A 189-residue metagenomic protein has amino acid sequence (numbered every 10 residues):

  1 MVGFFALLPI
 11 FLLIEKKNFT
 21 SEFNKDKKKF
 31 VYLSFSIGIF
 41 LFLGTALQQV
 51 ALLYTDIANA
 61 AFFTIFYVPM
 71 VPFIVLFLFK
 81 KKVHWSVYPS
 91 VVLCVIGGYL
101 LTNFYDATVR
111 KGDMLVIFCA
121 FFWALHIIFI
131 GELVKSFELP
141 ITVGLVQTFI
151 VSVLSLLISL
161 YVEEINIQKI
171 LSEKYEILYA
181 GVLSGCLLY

Functional and structural regions predicted by a protein language model:
M1-F5, Q49-Y67, K111-F122, E173-G185: Structural signature of hydrophobic alpha-helical transmembrane segments
M1-L43, M70-I74, F122-F129, G144-E163: Transmembrane alpha-helices of multi-pass small-molecule transport proteins
F5, V83-N103, A120, S155 (+1 more regions): Hydrophobic transmembrane alpha-helices of multi-pass small-molecule transport proteins
F11, Y67-P89: C-terminal transmembrane-helix exit sites in multi-pass transporters
K17-A58, F63-T64, L100, G181-Y189: Specific transmembrane alpha-helical segments of multi-pass solute transporters/efflux pumps, especially DMT/EamA
F23-V31, N103-F122, L160-A180: Juxtamembrane helix-entry segments on the extracytoplasmic side of multipass membrane proteins
D26-S36, V83-V95, D113-I117, E138-Q147: Cytoplasmic-side transmembrane-helix entry/capping segments in multi-pass membrane proteins
A51, F77-V83, L133, V143: Hydrophobic/aromatic residues within transmembrane alpha-helices of multi-pass small-molecule transporters
